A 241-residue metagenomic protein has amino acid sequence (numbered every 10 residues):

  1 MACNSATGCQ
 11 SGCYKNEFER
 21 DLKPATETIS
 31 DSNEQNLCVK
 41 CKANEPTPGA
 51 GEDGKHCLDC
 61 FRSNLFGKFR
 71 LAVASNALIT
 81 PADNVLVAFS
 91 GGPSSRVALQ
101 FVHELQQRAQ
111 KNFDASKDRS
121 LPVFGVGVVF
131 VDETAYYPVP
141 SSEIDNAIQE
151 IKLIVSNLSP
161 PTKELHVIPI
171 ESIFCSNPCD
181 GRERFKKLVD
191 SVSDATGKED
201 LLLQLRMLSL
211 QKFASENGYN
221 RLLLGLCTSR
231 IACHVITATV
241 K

Functional and structural regions predicted by a protein language model:
A2-K241: ATP-dependent adenylation/nucleotidyltransferase module used to activate substrates
